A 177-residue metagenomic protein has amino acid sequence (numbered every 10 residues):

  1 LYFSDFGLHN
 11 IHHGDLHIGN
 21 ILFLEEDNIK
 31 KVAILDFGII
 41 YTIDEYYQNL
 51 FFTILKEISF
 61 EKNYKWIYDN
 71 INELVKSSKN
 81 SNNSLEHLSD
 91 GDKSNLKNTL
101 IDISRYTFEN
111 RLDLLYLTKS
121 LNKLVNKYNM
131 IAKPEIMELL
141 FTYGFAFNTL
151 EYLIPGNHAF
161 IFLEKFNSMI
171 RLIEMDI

Functional and structural regions predicted by a protein language model:
L1-H9: Conserved helicase/translocase P-loop NTPase motor core
L8-I18: Catalytic-loop of the protein kinase fold
F23-I177: Helix-rich C-lobe and terminal helical cap/extension of kinase-like folds
